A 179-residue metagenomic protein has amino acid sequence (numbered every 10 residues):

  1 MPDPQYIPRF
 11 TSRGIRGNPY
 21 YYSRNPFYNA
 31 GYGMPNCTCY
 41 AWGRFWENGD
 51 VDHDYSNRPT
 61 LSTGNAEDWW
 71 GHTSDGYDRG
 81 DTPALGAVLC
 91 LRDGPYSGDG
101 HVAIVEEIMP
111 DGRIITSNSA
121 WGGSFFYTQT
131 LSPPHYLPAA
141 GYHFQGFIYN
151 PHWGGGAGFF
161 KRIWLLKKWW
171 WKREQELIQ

Functional and structural regions predicted by a protein language model:
M1-A120: Secreted/periplasmic proteins that engage bacterial cell-wall peptidoglycan
P8, V102, I108-W170, Q175 (+1 more regions): Aromatic- and glycine-rich peptidoglycan recognition patches
